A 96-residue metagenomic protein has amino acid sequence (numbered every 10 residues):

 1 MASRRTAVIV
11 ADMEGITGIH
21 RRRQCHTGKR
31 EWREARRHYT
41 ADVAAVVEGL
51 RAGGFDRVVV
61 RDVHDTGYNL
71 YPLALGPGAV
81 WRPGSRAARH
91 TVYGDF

Functional and structural regions predicted by a protein language model:
A2-T6, G53-D56, P77, F96: Short coil/turn connectors at secondary-structure junctions
A7-C25, A35, Y39, G53: N-terminal glycine-rich anion-binding loops that anchor highly charged ligand groups
M13-E14, V63-D65: Short, ordered loop/turn segments at secondary-structure junctions
G28-K29: An interfacial alpha-helical scaffold signature
E34-R61: Alpha/propeptide regions of enzymes that mature by internal proteolysis
D65, N69-G78: Glycine-rich loop at the start of a catalytic domain that most often binds anionic cofactors/ligands
L75-D95: A glycine-rich helix N-cap at a beta->alpha junction
